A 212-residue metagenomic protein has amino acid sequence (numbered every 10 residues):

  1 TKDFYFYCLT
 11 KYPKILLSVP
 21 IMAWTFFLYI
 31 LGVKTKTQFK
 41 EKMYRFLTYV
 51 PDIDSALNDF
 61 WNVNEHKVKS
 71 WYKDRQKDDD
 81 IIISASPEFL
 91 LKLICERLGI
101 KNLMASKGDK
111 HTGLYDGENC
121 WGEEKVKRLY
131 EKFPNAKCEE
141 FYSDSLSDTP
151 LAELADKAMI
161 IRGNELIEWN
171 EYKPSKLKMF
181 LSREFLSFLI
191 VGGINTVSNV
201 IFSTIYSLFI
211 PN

Functional and structural regions predicted by a protein language model:
T1-G32: Active-site neighborhood of HAD-like aspartate-dependent phosphohydrolases
D3, F89, E123, V200-I201: A generic alpha-helix surface/boundary motif
K14-I15, I53, A158: A general structural signal for well-ordered secondary-structure junctions
I30-L31, D79-I82, G193: Short helix-to-loop capping/linker segments positioned immediately adjacent to catalytic or ligand/cofactor-binding
T35-S70: Metal-dependent phosphoesterase signature
A56, W61-F185: C-terminal cap/substrate-recognition subdomain and adjoining C-terminal extension of metal-dependent phosphatase-like
S175-N212: Interaction-mediating elements
